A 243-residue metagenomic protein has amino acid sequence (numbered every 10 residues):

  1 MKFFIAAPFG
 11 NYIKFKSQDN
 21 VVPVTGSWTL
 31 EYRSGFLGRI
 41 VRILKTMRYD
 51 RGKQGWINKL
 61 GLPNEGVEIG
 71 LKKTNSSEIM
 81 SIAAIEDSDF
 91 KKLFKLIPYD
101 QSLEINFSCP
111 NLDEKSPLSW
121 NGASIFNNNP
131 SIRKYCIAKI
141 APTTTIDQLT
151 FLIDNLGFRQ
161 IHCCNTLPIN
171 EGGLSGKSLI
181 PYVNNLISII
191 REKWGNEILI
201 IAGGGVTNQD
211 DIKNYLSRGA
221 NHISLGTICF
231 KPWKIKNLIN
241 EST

Functional and structural regions predicted by a protein language model:
M1-E78, A83-S88: N-terminal capping/small domains of soluble enzymes
F3, I40, S178-I201, V206-T243: Alpha/beta catalytic cores of nucleotide-metabolism and tRNA/nucleoside-modifying enzymes
F3-A7, V21-G26, E78-I82, Q101-I105 (+4 more regions): Hydrophobic faces of well-ordered beta-strands that scaffold small-molecule active sites in alpha/beta enzyme cores
I13-Q18, S88-I97, T143-L156, I190-N196 (+1 more regions): Catalytic cores of alpha/beta
T25-E31, S102-N111, Q160-E171, V206 (+1 more regions): Glycine-rich phosphate-binding active-site loops on the catalytic face of alpha/beta enzymes
N64-E78, W120-P142, L174-A202, L238-T243: Alpha-helix-loop-beta-strand connector modules within alpha/beta enzyme cores
D87-I125: Hydrophobic alpha-helical segments and helix pairs
F107-W120, P142, Q148-N196, P232-I239: Glycine/Thr-rich beta-alpha phosphate-binding loop at enzyme active sites
